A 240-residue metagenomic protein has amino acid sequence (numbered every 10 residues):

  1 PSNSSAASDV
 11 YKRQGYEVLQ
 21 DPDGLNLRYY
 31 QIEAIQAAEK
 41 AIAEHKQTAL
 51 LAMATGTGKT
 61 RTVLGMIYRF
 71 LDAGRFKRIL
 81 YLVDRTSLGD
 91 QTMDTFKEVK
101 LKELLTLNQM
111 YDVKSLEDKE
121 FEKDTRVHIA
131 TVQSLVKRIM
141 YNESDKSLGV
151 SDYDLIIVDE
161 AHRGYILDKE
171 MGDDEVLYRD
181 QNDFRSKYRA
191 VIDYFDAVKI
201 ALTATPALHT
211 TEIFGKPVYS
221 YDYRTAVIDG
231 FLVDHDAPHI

Functional and structural regions predicted by a protein language model:
S5-R78, S87, Q91-E103, K123-V127 (+3 more regions): ATP-dependent helicase/translocase motor core
K77, R126, D154, A197 (+1 more regions): Conserved acidic residues
T86-L88, Q133-V136, H162-R163, T205-H209: Conserved nucleotide-binding/hydrolysis micro-motifs of P-loop NTPases
K102-L107, G230: Conserved AMP-binding/adenylation subdomain of ANL enzymes
D112-H128: Conserved motor-coupling elements within RecA-like helicase/translocase cores
V127-V158, R163-K187: Conserved RecA-like ASCE ATPase "motif II neighborhood" in helicase/translocase motors
L167-A237: Post-DEXD/H (motif II) to motif III coupling segment of the RecA-like Helicase ATP-binding lobe
